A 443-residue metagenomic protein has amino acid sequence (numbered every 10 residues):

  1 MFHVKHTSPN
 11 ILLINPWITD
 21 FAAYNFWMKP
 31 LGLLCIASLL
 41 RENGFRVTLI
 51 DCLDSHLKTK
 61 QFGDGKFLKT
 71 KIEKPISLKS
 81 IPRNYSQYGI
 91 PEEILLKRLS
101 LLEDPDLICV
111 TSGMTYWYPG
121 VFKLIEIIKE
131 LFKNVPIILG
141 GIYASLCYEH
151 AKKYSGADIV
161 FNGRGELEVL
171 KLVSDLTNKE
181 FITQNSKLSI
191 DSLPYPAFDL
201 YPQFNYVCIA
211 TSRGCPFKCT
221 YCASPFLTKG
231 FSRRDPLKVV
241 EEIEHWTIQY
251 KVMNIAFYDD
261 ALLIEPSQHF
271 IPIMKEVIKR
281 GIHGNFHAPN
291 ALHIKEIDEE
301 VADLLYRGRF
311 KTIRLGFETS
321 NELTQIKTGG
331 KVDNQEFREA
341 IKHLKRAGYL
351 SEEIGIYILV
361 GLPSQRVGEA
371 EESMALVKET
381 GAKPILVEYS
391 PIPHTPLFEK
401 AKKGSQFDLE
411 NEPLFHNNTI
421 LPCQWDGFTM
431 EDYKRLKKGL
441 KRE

Functional and structural regions predicted by a protein language model:
F2-V252: Acidic, low-complexity intrinsically disordered segments
I11, R46-T48, I137, I255 (+3 more regions): Hydrophobic anchor at the start of a short beta-strand that flanks the dinucleotide cofactor-binding loop
L12-T19, A23, I50-K58, E353 (+1 more regions): C-terminal accessory regions of radical SAM enzymes
L49-H56, F226, N290, G316 (+2 more regions): Residue-level recognition of beta-strand->loop/alpha-helix junctions
Y148-S155, V301, P363-K378: Catalytic cores of alpha/beta
G156-A157, Y306-T312, E379-K383: Glycine-enriched alpha-helix->loop->beta-strand junction motifs that scaffold or abut catalytic
D191-S351, G355, A375: Radical SAM [4Fe-4S] cluster-binding motif and immediate context
N290-I294, E318-G329, K345-E369, V387-P393 (+1 more regions): Conserved strand-turn element in the central/C-terminal portion of the radical SAM core barrel that lines
